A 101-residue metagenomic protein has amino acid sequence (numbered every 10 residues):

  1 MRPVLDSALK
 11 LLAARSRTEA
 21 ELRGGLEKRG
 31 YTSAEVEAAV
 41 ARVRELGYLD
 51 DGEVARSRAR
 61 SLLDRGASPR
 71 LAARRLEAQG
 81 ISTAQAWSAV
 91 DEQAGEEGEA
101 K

Functional and structural regions predicted by a protein language model:
M1-K101: An alpha-helical, amphipathic repeat domain used for nucleic-acid recognition, typified by the mTERF helical solenoid
